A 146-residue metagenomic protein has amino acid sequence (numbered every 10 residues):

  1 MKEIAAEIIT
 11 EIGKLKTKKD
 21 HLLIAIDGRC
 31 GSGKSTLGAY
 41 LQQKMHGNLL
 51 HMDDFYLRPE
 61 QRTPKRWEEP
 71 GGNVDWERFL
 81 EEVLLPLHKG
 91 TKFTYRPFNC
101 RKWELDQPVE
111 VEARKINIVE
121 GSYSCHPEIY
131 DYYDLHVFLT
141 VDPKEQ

Functional and structural regions predicted by a protein language model:
M1-L23: Extreme N-terminal, non-catalytic leader segments that precede Walker-type/kinase nucleotide-binding cores
R29: P-loop (Walker A) phosphate-binding loop of NTP-binding proteins
K34: Conserved lysine of the Walker
L37: Hydrophobic positions on the alpha1 helix immediately C-terminal to the Walker A/P-loop
Y40: Active-site signature of alpha/beta-hydrolase-fold catalytic machinery across serine- and Asp/Cys-nucleophile hydrolases
M45-E60: Short beta-strand-centered segment that lines the nucleotide-binding/catalytic pocket of NTP-utilizing
N48, Q61-D106, I116: Conserved nucleotide-sensing/catalytic segment adjacent to the nucleotide-binding pocket in NTP-handling enzymes
E104-Q146: ATP-dependent NMP and nucleoside kinases share a basic, alpha-helical "lid"
